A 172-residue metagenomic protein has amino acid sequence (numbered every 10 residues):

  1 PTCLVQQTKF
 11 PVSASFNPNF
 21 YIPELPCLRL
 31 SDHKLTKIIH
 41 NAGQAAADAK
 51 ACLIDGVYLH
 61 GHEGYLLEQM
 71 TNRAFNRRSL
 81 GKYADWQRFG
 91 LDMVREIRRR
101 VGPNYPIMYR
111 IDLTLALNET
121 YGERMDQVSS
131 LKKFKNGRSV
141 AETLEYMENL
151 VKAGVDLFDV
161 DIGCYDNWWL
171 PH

Functional and structural regions predicted by a protein language model:
P1-H172: Flavin-dependent oxidoreductase catalytic cores
